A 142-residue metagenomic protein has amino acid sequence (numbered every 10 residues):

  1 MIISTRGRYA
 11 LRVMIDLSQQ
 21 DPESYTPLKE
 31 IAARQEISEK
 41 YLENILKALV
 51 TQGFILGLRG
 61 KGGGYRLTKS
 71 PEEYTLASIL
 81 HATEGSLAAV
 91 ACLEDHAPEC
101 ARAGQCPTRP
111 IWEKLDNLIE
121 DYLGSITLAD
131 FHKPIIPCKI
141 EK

Functional and structural regions predicted by a protein language model:
I3-T5, Y9-L11, I15-I37: N-terminal helix-turn-helix DNA-binding core of bacterial DNA-binding proteins
A33, V50-T51: Alpha-helical residues within the helix-turn-helix
K40: Key DNA-contact positions within bacterial/archaeal DNA-binding proteins
L46-K47: Short, hydrophobic-biased segments on the C-terminal half of alpha helices that form "recognition helices"
G53-G62, R66-L67: Beta-hairpin "wing" of winged helix-turn-helix
P71-H96, T108, K114-N117: Conserved segment of winged-helix/HTH DNA-binding domains
E94-K142: C-terminal regulatory/oligomerization modules of transcriptional regulators
